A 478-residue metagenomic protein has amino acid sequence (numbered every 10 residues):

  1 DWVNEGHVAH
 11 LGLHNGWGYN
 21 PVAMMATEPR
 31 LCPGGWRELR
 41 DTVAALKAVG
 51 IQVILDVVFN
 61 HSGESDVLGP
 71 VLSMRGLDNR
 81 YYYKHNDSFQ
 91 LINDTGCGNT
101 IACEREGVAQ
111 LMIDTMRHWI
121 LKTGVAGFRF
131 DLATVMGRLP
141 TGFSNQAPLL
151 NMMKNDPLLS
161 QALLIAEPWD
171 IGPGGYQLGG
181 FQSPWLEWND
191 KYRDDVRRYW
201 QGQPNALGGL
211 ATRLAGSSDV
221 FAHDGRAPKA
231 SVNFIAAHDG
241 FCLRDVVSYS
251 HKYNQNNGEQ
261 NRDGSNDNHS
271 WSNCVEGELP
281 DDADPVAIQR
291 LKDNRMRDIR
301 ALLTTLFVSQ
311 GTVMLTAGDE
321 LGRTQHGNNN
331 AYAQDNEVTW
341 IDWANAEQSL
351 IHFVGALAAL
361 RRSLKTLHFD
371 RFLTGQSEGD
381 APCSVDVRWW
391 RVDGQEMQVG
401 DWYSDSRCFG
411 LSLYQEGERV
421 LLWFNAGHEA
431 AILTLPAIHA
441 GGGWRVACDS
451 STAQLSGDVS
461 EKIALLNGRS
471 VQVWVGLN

Functional and structural regions predicted by a protein language model:
D1-V125, L132-L158, V220: Substrate-binding/active-site clefts of carbohydrate-active enzymes
D1-V8, V57-D66, L132-G137, A166-G172 (+3 more regions): Short, solvent-exposed turn/loop segments enriched in Gly/Ser/Thr/Pro and often Arg
W2, N60, T134-V135, W169-G172 (+6 more regions): Short, solvent-exposed loop/turn segments at secondary-structure junctions
M24, L46, W119, F130 (+5 more regions): Conserved, mostly hydrophobic/aromatic
M25, G98-I101, F130-V135, V275-K292 (+1 more regions): Glycine- and acidic
I54, Y82, N93, G127-R129 (+6 more regions): Structured core elements
G124, L139-P140, N145-A317, N330-Q334 (+3 more regions): Conserved alpha/beta catalytic core and glycan-binding cleft of carbohydrate-active enzymes
D281-R300, T305-N478: Carbohydrate-interacting/catalytic domains
